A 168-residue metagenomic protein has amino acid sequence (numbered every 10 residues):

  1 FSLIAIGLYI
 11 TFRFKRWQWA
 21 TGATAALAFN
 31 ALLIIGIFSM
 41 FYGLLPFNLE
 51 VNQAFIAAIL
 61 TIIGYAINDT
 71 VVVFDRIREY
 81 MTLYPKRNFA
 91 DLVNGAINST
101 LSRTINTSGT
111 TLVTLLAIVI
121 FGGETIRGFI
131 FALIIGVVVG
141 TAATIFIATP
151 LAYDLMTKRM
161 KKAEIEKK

Functional and structural regions predicted by a protein language model:
F1-I37, G109-I118: Internal alpha-helical transmembrane segments of multipass membrane proteins, especially hydrophobic lipid-embedded
I6, N30, V71, R103 (+1 more regions): Residue-level signature of catalytic and energy-coupling elements of molecular machines, predominantly ATP/GTP-dependent
R13-F14, F41-P46, F121-G123, M156-T157: Short helix-capping/hinge motifs at transmembrane helix termini and TM-loop junctions
W17, T21, N52, I56 (+1 more regions): Alpha-helical membrane-protein architecture signal
A20-R78: Hydrophobic transmembrane alpha-helices and their membrane-interface caps in long multi-pass transport proteins
A54-R76, S102, G109-V113, I118 (+1 more regions): Transmembrane alpha-helix detector for multi-pass membrane proteins
K86-F121, F131, V137, T141: Pore- and gate-forming transmembrane helices of large, multi-pass membrane proteins
N94, F121-K168: Hydrophobic alpha-helical transmembrane segments of membrane transport and translocation systems, primarily multi-pass
